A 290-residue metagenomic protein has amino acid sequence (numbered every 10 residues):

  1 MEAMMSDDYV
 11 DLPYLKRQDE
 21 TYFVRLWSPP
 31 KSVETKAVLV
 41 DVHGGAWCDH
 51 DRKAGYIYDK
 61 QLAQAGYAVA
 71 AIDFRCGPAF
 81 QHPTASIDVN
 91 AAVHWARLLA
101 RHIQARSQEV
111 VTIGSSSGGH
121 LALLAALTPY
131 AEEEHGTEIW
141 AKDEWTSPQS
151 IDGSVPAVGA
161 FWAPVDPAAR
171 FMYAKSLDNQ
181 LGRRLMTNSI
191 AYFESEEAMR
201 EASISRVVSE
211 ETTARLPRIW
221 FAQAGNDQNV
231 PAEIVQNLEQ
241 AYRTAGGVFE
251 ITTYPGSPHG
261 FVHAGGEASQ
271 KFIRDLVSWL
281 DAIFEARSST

Functional and structural regions predicted by a protein language model:
M1-T290: Alpha/beta-hydrolase superfamily serine-hydrolase fold, recognizing
